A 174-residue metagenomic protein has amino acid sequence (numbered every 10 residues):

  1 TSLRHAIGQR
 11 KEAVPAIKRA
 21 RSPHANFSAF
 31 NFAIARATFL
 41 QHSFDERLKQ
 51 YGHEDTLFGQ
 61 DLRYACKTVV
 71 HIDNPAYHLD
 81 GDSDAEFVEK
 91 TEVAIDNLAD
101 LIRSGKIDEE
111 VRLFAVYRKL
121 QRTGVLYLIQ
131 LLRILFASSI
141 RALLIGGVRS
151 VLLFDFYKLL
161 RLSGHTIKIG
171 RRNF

Functional and structural regions predicted by a protein language model:
T1-H5, T68: Conserved donor NDP-sugar-binding/catalytic core segment of glycosyltransferases
V14-I34, K49-Y51: A recurrent flexible, glycine/aromatic-enriched loop bordering the glycosyltransferase active site that acts as
A37-L40: Short, well-ordered alpha-helical scaffold segment located in the soluble/lumenal catalytic or ligand-binding core
Q50-F58: Acidic donor-binding loop at a coil-to-helix junction in glycosyltransferase catalytic cores that engages
G59-R63, L160: Short, hydrophobic alpha-helix immediately C-terminal to the catalytic nucleophile
A65-E89, A94-G105: Active-site donor/metal-binding and catalytic loop motifs of nucleotide-sugar-dependent glycosylation enzymes
V93, E110-F174: Non-catalytic, C-terminal membrane-associated alpha-helical segments of glycosyltransferases
